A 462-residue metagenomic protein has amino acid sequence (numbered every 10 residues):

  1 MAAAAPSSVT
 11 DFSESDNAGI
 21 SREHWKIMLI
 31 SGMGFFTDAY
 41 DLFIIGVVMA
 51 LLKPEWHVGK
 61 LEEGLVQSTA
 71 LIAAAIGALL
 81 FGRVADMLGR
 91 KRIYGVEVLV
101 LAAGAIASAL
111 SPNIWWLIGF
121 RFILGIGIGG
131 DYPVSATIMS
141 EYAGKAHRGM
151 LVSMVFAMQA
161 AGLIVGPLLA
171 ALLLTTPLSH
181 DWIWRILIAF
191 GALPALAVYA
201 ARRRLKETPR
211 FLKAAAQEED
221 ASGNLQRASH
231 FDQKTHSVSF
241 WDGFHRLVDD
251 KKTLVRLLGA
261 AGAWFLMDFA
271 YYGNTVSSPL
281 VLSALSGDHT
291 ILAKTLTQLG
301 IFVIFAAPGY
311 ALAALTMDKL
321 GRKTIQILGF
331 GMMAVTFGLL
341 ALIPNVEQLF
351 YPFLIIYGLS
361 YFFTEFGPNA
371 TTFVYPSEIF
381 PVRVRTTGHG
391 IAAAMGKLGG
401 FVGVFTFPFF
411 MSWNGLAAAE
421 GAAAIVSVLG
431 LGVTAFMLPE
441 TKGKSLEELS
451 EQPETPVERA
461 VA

Functional and structural regions predicted by a protein language model:
M1-A462: Transmembrane-helix signature of 12-pass secondary carriers
